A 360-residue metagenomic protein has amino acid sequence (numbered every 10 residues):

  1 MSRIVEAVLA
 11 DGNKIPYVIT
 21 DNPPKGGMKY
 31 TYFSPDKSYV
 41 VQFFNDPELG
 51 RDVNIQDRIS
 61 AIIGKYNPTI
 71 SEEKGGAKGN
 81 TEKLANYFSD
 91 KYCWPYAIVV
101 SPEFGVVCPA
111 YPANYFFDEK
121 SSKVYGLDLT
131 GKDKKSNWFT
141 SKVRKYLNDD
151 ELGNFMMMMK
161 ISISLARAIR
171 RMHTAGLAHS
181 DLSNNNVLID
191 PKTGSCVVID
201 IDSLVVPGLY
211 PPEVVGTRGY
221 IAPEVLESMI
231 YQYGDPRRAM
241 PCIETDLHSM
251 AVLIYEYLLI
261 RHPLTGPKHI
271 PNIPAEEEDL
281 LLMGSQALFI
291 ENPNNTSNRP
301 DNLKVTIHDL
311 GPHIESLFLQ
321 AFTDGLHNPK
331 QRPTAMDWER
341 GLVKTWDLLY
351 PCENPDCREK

Functional and structural regions predicted by a protein language model:
S2-K65, N86-W94, V100-P102: ATP-binding glycine-rich phosphate-binding loop
D90-M157, Y210: Conserved structural core of kinase catalytic domains
K160-S162, I169-P191: Catalytic-loop of the protein kinase fold
I199-V205: Activation of the activation-loop gatekeeper triad in protein kinase-fold domains
P211-P236: Conserved activation segment of eukaryotic-like protein kinases, specifically the C-terminal portion of the activation
P241-L247, I254-E315: Conserved C-lobe activation region of Hanks-type protein kinase-like domains
L310, I314, F318-H327, E339 (+1 more regions): C-lobe helix-loop cap of protein kinase catalytic domains
P333-K360: Regulatory extensions appended to serine/threonine kinase catalytic cores
